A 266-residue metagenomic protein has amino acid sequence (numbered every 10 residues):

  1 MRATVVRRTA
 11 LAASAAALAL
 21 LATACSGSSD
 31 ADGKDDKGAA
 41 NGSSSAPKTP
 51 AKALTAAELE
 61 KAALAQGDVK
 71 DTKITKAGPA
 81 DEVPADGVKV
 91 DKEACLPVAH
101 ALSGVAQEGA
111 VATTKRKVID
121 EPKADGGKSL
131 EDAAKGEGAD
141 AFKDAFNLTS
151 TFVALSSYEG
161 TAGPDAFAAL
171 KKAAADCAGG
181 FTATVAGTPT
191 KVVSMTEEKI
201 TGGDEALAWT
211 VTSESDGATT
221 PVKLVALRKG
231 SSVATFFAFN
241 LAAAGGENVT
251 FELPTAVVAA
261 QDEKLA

Functional and structural regions predicted by a protein language model:
M1-T23: Sec-dependent bacterial lipoprotein signal peptides
A10-L11, L21-L64, V90-E93, H100 (+3 more regions): N-terminal low-complexity, Pro/Thr-rich disordered segments that flank secretion/membrane-targeting signals
A46-P79, V211, T219, E247-T255: Extracytoplasmic/periplasmic mature domains of Sec-exported, cell-envelope-associated bacterial proteins
E60-Q66, P164-K171, T255-V258, D262: Extracytoplasmic/secreted envelope proteins and their assembly/folding machinery, especially bacterial periplasmic
A63-K76, A174-F181, Q261-L265: Sec/Tat-exported extracytoplasmic proteins
T75-T220: A small/polar (G/S/T-enriched), proline-flanked helix-loop surface module common in exported/cell-envelope proteins
G160-G163, A175-A178, A244-G245, T250-A266: Post-signal peptide N-terminal regions of Sec-secreted extracellular proteins
V193-V258: A short, solvent-exposed beta-edge/loop patch
